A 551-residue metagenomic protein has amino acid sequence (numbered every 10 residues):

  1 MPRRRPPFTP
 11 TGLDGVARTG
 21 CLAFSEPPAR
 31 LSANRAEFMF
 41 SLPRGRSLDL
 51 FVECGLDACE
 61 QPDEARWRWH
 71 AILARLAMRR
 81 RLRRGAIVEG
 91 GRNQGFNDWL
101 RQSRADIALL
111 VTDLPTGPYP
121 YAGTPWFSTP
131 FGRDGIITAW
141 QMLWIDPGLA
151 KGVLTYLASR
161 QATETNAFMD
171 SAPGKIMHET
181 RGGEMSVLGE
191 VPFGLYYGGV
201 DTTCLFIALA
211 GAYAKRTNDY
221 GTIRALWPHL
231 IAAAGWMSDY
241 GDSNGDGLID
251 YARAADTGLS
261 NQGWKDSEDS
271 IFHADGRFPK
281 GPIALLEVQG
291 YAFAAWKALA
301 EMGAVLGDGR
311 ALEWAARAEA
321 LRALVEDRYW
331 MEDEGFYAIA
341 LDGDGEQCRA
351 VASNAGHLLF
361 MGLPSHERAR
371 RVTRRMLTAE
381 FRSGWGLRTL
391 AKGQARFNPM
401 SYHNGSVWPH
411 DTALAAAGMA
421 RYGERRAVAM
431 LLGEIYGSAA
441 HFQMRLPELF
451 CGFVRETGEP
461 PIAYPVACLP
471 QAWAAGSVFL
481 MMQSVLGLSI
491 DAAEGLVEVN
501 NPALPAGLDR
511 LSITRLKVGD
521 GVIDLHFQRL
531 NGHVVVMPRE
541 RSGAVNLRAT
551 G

Functional and structural regions predicted by a protein language model:
M1-P130, K151, Y220-R224, I231-D242 (+7 more regions): Acidic/polar, glycine-enriched structural segments that form the non-catalytic walls/loops of the carbohydrate-binding
F40-L42, S128-S260, L286-Q289, F293 (+5 more regions): Aromatic-rich carbohydrate-recognition surfaces in CAZymes
L42, G90-P130, T155-Y196, S243-A284 (+8 more regions): Extended glycan-interaction surfaces of carbohydrate-active proteins
P43-R46, M302-A316, A320-E332, M419-M430 (+2 more regions): Beta-rich accessory regions
L149-R160, G221-H229, E367-F381, A429-I435 (+1 more regions): Short alpha-helical "patches" and their helix-cap loops
A210, F293-W296, A300, L321: Non-transmembrane amphipathic alpha-helical segments
A467-S512: Catalytic cores of secreted or luminal carbohydrate-active enzymes
